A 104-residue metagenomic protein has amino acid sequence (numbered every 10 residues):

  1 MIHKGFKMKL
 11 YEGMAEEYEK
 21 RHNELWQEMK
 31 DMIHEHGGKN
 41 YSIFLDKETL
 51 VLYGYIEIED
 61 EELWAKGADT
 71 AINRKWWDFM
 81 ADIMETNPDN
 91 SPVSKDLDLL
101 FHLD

Functional and structural regions predicted by a protein language model:
M1-H3, T49: A general secondary-structure signal for short beta-strands and their flanking turns/coil in non-transmembrane regions
K4-K9: Active-site-flanking beta-strand signature of metal-NTP-handling nucleotidyl enzymes and homologous cyclase-like
Y11-M14, E61: A short, flexible beta-alpha/helix-coil linker loop
M14-K39: Short amphipathic alpha-helical segments
K30-Y53, E57-E59: Short, glycine- and small/hydrophobic-rich beta-strand elements in well-ordered beta-sheets
M32, H36, I58-K95: An amphipathic, aromatic/His-enriched active-site/gating alpha helix that lines ligand/cofactor pockets
H102-D104: A hydrophobic membrane-anchoring alpha-helix module
